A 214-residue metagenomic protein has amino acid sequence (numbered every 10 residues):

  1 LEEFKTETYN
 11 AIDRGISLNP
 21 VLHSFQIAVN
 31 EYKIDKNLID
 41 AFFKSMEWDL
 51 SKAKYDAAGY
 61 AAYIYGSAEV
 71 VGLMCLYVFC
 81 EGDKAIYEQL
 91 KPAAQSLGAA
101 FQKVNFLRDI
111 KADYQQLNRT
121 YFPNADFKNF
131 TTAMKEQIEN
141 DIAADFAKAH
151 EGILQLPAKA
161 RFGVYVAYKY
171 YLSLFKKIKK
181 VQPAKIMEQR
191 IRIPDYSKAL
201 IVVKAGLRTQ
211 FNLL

Functional and structural regions predicted by a protein language model:
L1-F101, L107-L214: Catalytic cores of Mg2+-dependent Asp-rich isoprenoid enzymes
